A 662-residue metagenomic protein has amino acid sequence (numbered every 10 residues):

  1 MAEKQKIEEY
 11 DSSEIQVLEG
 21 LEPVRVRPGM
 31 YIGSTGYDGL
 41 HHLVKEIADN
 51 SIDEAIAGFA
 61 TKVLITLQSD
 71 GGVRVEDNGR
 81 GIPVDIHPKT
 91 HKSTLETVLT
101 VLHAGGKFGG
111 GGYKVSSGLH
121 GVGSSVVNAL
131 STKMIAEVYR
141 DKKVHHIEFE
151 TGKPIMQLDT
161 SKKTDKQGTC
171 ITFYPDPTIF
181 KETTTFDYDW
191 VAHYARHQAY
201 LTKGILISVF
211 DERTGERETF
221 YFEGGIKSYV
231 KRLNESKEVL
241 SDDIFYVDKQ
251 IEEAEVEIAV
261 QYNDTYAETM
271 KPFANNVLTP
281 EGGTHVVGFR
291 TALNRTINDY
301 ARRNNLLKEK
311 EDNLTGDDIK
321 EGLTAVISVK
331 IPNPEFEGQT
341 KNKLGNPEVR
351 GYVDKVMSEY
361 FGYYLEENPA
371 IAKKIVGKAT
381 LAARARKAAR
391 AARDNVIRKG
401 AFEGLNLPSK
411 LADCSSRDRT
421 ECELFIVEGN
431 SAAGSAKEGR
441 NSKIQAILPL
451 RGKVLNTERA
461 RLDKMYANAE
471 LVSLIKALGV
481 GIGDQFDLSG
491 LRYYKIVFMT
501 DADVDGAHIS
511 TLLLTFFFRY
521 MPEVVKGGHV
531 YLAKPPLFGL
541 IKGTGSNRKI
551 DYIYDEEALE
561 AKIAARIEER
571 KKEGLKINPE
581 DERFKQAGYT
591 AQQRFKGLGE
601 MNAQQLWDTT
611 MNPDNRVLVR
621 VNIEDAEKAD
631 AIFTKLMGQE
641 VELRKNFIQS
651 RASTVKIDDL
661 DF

Functional and structural regions predicted by a protein language model:
M1-E14, L21, L43-K45, D53-A55 (+11 more regions): GHKL-family ATPase ATP-binding module
G20, H91-V98, Q167, E470 (+1 more regions): Activation loop
R25, I82-G105: Short conserved segment of the HATPase_c
V26-K45: Conserved short strand/loop->alpha-helix "switch" segment adjacent to the catalytic nucleotide/phosphoryl-transfer site
G29-G33, P177, K271-G283, G338-N342 (+3 more regions): Glycine- and acidic
D53-E54, G81-I82, V504-D505: Residues immediately C-terminal
R384, A388-E403, D418-E423, G434 (+3 more regions): C-terminal interaction appendages of subunits in large macromolecular complexes
